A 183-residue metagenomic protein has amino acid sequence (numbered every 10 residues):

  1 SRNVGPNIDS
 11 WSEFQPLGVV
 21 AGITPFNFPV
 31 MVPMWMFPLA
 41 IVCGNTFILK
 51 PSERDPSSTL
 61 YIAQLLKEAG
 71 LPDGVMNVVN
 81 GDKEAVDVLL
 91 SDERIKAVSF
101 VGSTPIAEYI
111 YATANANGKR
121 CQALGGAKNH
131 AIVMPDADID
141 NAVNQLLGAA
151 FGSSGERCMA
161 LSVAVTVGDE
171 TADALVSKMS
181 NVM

Functional and structural regions predicted by a protein language model:
S1-F37, L71: N-terminal Rossmann NAD(P)-binding subdomain characteristic of aldehyde/semialdehyde dehydrogenases
S1-N7, V79-G81, Q145-L146: Short gly/ser/thr-rich secondary-structure transition/capping motifs
D9-S10, N77-K96: A structured beta-alpha segment of the ubiquitous adenosine-cofactor-binding alpha/beta core
V20, N27, N80-V88, G102-Y109: Beta-loop-alpha module in the N-terminal Rossmann-like domain of NAD(P)-dependent dehydrogenases, especially those
G22, P33-V86: PLP-dependent aminotransferase-like
P38, A97-V101: Periplasmic-binding protein-like
L49, V78, F100-G102, C121-G125: General beta-strand structural signal in soluble alpha/beta enzymes
P105-M183: ALDH superfamily catalytic-core signature
